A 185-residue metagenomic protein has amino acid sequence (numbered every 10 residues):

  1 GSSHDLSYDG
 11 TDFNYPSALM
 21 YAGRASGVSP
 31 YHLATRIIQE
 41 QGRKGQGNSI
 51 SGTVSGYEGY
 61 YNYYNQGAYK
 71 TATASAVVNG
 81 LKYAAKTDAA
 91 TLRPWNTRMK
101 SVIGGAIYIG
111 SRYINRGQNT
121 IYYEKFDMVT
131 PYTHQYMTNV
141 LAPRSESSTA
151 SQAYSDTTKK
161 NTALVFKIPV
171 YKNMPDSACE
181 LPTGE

Functional and structural regions predicted by a protein language model:
G1-P16: N-terminal export signals and maturation junctions of secreted/periplasmic proteins
G1-S3, Q39-R43, I107-I114: Glycine-rich, acidic and aromatic/proline-enriched surface loops and short helix-turn segments that act as binding
T11, Y15, V28-S29, P94-T97: Secondary-structure capping and boundary motifs in well-ordered enzyme cores
P16-M20, P30-A34, M99-A106, Y123: Extracytoplasmic/secreted envelope proteins and their assembly/folding machinery, especially bacterial periplasmic
M20-G45: Short, functionally critical alpha-helical segments immediately adjacent to catalytic or ligand/cofactor-binding
G42-Q46, T130-T133: Flexible loop/turn segments at secondary-structure boundaries
Q46-V54: Short, solvent-exposed loop/turn and secondary-structure capping segments
V54-E185: Non-catalytic cell-wall polysaccharide-engagement segments
